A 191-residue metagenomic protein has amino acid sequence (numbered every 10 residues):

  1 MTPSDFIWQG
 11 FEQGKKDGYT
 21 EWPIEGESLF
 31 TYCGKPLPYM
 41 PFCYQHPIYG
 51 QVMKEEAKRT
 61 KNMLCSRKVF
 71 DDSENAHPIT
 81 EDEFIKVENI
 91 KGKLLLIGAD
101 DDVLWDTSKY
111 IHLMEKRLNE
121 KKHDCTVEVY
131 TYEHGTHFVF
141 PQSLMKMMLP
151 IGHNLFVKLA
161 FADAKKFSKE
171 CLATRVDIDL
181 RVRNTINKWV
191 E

Functional and structural regions predicted by a protein language model:
M1, L95-I97, E128-T131: Structural recognition of the beta-strand scaffold that forms the well-ordered cores of secreted hydrolase catalytic
M1-V87: Accessory cap/linker subdomain of secreted extracellular hydrolases
I90, L95-D102: Short beta-strand/loop motif that positions the catalytic acidic residue of the alpha/beta-hydrolase fold
D100-V103, H134-T136: Acidic beta-to-alpha connecting loop that harbors the catalytic carboxylate
V103-L113, K122, F140: Conserved alpha/beta-hydrolase "acid-adjacent" motif
L118: Conserved hydrophobic residues forming the short capping helix/wall of the S-adenosyl-L-methionine
V129-G135, D163: Short glycine-rich catalytic loops that host catalytic nucleophiles or stabilize transition states across multiple
V139, S143-E191: Catalytic active-site module of serine/aspartate enzymes centered on a nucleophile-bearing elbow/loop
